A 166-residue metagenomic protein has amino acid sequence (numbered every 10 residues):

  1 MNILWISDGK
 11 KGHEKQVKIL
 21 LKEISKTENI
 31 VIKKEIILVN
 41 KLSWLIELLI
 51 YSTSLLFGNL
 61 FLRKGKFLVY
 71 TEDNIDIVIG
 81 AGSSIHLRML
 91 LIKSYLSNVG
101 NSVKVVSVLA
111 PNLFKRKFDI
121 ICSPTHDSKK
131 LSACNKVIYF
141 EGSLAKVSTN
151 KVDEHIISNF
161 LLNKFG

Functional and structural regions predicted by a protein language model:
M1, N29-I30, N101-V103, D119 (+1 more regions): A structural micro-motif
M1-L62, D73: N-terminal pre-catalytic "stem/leader" segment of glycosyltransferase-like enzymes
M1-N2, D76, V103, G166: Nucleotide donor/acceptor-binding cores
I6-G9, G80-S84, H126: Structural motif
S25-N29, K93-N101, L162-F165: Alpha-helix termini
K64-K115: Extended catalytic core of nucleotide-activated donor transferases of GT-like folds
R116-G166: A nucleotide-sugar donor-handling region in carbohydrate enzymes
